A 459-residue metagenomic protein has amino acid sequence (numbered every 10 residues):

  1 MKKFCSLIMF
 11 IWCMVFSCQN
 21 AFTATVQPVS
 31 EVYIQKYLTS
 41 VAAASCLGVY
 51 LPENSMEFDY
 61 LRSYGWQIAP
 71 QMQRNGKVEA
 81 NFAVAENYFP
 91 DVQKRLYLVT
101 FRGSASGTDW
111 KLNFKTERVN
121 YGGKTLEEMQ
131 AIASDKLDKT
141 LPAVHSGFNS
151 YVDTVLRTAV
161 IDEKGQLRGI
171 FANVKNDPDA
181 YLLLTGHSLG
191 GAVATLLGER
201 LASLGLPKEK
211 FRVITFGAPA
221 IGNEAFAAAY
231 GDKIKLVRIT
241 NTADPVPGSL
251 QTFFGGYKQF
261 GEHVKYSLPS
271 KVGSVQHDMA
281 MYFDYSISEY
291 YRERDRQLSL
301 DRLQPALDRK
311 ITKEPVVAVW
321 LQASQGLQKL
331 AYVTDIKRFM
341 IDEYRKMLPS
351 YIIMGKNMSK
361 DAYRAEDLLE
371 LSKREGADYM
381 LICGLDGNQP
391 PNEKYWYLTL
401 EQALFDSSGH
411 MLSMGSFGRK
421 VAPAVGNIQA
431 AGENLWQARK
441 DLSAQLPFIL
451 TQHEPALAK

Functional and structural regions predicted by a protein language model:
S6-S17: Bacterial N-terminal signal peptides
S17-A24: Boundary at the C-terminal end of the N-terminal hydrophobic targeting segment
A69-T185, S203-K210, K233-K235: A conserved cap/lid and substrate-binding interface adjacent to the catalytic center of lipid-processing enzymes
L167-S249: Serine-dependent carboxylesterase/thioesterase catalytic core of lipase-like alpha/beta-hydrolase/SGNH enzymes
A220, L300-P349, L450-K459: A structural "domain/chain start" motif
N223-I311: Lipolytic serine-hydrolase domain surface
L307-V316, R374, K394, F405-K459: C-terminal/domain-edge helix-coil "capping" segments
Y363-M414: Surface-exposed short loop/turn segments
